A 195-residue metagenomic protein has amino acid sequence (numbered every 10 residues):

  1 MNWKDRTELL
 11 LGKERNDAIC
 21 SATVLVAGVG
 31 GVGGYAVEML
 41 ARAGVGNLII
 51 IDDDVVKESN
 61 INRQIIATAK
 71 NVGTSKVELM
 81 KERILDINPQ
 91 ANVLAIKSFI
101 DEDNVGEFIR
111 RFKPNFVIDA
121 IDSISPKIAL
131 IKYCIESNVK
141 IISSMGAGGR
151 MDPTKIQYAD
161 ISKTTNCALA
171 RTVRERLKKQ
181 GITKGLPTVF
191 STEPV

Functional and structural regions predicted by a protein language model:
M1-L25: N-terminal charged helix/coil linker that caps or initiates catalytic domains
V26-G28, I51: Conserved N-terminal Rossmann-fold NAD(P)-binding element of oxidoreductases
V32-G33: Hydrophobic/small residue at the entry helix of a nucleotide-binding pocket
N47-N88: Glycine-rich phosphate-binding loop and adjoining beta1-alpha1-beta2 segment of Rossmann-like nucleotide-binding folds
V93-A95: Hydrophobic/aromatic anchor residues within beta-strands of the central parallel beta-sheet of Rossmann-like
S98-F99: Conserved acidic residues
D103-P114: Short amphipathic alpha-helix with an adjacent loop that forms part of the alpha/beta core around
F116, A120-V195: E1/E1-like adenylate-forming module used to activate ubiquitin-like modifiers and sulfur-carrier proteins
